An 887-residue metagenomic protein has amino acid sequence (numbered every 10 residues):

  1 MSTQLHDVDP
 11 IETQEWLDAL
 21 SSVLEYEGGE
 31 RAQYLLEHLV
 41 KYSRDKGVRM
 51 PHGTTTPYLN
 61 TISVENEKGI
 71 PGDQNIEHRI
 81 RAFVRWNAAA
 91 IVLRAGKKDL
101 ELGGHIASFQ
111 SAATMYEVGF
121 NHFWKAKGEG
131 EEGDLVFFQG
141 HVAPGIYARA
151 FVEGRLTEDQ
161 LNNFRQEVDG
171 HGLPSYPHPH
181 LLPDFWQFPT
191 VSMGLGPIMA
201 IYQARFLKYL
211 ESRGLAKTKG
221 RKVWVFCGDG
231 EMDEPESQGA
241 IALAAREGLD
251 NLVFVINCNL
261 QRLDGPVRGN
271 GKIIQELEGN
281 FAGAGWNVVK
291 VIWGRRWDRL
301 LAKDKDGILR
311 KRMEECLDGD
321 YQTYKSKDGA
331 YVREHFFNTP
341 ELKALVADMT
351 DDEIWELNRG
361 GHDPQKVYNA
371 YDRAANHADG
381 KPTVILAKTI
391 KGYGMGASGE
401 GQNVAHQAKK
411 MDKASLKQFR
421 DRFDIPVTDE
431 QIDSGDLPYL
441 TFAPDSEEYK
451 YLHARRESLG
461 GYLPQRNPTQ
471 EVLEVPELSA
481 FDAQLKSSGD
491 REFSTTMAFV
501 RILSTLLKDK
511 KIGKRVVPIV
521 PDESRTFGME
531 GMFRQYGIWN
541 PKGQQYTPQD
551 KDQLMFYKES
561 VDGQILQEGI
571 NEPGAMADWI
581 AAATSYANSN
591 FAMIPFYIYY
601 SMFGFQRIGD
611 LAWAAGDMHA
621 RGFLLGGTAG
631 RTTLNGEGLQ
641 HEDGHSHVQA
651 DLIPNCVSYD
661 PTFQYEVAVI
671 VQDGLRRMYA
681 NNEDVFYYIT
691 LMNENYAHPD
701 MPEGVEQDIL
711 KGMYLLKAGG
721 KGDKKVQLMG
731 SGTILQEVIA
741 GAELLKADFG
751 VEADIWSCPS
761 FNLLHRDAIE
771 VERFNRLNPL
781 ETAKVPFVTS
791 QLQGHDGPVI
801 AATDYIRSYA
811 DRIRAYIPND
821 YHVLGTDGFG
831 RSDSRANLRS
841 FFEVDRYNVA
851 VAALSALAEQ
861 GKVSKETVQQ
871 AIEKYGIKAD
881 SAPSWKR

Functional and structural regions predicted by a protein language model:
S2, A19-S22, G69-E77, A95-G104 (+14 more regions): Glycine- and acidic
S2, Q166-P189, L195, Y209-G220 (+8 more regions): Thiamine diphosphate
S2-E153, F419, E492-D509, G513 (+1 more regions): N-terminal amphipathic, basic-rich helices that act as targeting or association modules
E67, P71-A88, F109, W124-K127 (+11 more regions): Non-catalytic terminal/interface segments that mediate subunit docking, oligomerization, and allosteric communication
G72-V84, A88-K98, H105-E247, N270-G271 (+5 more regions): Cofactor-binding active-site loop characterized by glycine-rich and histidine/acidic residues
V223, G228-E231, C258, T389 (+3 more regions): Active-site metal-binding loops of divalent metal-dependent hydrolases
V225-F226, F254, I519, L625 (+2 more regions): Residue-level marker for buried hydrophobic side chains located in beta-strands that build the well-ordered beta-sheet
V225-F226, M232, D610-R631, G636: A structural-propensity feature for long, helix-poor, extended segments
